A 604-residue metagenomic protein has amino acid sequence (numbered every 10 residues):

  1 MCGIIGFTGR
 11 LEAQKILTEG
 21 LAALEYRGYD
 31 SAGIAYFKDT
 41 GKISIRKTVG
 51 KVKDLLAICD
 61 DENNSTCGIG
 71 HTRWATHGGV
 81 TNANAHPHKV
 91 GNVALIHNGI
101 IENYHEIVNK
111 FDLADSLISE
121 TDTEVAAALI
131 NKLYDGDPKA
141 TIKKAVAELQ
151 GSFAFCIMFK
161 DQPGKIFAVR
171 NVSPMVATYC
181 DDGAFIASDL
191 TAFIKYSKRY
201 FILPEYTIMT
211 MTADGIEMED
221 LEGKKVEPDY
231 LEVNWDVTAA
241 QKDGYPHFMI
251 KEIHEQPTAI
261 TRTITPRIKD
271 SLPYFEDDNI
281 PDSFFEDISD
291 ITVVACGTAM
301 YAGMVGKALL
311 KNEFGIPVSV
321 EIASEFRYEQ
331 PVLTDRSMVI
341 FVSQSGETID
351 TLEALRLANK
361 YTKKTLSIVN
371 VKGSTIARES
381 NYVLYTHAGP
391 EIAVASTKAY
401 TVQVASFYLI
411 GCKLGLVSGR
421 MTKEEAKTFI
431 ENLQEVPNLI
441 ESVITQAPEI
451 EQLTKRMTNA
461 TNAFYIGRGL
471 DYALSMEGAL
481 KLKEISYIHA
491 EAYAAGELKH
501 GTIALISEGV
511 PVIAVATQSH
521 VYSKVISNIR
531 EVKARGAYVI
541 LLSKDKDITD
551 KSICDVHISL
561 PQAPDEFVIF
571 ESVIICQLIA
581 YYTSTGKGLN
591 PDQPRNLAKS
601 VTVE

Functional and structural regions predicted by a protein language model:
M1-K242, P246-H247, T258-S289, Y301 (+6 more regions): Conserved short alpha-helical segments that host acidic/polar catalytic motifs at enzyme active sites
G50, T66-A83, K269-D282, G306-V342 (+1 more regions): Glycine-rich oxoanion-binding loops at beta->alpha junctions
P87, F167-A168, Y200-F201, I208-T210 (+11 more regions): Replace "in large, NTP-powered and nucleic-acid-processing enzymes" with "in large, NTP-powered factors and other
S152-G183, L453, T458-E484, I526: Acidic/histidine-rich
T178, A302-G303, S319-V320, I349-L352 (+9 more regions): Extended hydrophobic-aromatic, low-complexity segments
Q256-I260, I264-T292, Y382-P511, S584-E604: Active-site phosphate/pyrophosphate-binding segments
E286-E435, V515-P561, I579, K587: Glycine-rich phosphate-binding loops that contact phosphosugars or nucleotide phosphates
Y538, I553, A563-E604: Generic C-terminus detector
